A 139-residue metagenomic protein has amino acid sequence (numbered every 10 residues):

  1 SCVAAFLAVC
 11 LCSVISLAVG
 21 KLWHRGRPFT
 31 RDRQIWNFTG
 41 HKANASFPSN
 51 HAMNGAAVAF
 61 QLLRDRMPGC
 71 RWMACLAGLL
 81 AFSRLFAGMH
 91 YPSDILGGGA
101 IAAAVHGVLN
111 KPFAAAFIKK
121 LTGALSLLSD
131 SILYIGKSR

Functional and structural regions predicted by a protein language model:
S1-I15: Interfacial segments of alpha-helical transmembrane regions
V3, K21-L22, F29-R31, M73-A74: Short secondary-structure boundary micro-motifs
C12-R27: Transmembrane alpha-helix/helix-exit interface in multi-pass inner-membrane proteins
R27-N37: Cytosolic, membrane-interface loops and tails of multi-pass inner-membrane proteins
W36-R139: Membrane-embedded catalytic cores of phosphoryl/pyrophosphoryl-handling enzymes
